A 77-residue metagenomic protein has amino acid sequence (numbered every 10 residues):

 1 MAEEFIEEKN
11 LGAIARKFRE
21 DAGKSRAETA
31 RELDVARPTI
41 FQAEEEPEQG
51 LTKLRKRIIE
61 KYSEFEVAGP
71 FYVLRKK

Functional and structural regions predicted by a protein language model:
M1-N10: A detector for short, charged/polar N-terminal pre-domain segments
N10-L11, V35: Alpha-helix N-cap/N′ positions at the starts of helices
A13-E28, E32, R57: Short basic helix-loop element that most often maps to the first helix and adjoining turn of HTH DNA-binding modules
D34-G50: Recognition helix of helix-turn-helix/homeodomain-like DNA-binding domains that insert into the DNA major groove
Q49-F71: DNA major-groove recognition helix of helix-turn-helix/homeodomain DNA-binding modules
K76-K77: Helix-turn-helix/homeodomain-like alpha-helical modules used for DNA recognition and transcription-factor dimerization
